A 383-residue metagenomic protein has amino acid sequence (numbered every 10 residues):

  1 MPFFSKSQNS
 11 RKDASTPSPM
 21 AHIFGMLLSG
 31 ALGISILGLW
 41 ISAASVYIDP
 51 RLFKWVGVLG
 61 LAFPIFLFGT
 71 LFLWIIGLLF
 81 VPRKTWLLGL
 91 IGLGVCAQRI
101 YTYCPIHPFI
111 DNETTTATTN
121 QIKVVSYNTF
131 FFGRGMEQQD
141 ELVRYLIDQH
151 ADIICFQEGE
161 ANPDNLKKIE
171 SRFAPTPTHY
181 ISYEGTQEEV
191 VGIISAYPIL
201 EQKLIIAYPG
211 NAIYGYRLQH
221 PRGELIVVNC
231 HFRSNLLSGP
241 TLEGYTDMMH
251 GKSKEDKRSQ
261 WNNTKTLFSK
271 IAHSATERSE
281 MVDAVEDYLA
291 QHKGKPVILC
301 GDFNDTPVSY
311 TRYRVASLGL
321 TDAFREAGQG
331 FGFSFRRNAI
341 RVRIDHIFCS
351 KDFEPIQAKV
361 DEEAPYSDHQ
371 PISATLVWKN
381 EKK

Functional and structural regions predicted by a protein language model:
M1-F4, F109: Short, aromatic- and cysteine-enriched interfacial helices/patches that mediate contacts at lipid membranes
F3-K6, A21-L79, W86-G92, L204 (+3 more regions): Metal-dependent phosphoester-hydrolase catalytic domains
D13-M20: Cytosolic juxtamembrane amphipathic/interface segments immediately preceding and feeding into a transmembrane helix
G94-T119, F131, G135-Q138, I147 (+3 more regions): Structured beta-strand-rich core segments of catalytic domains in phosphoester-bond hydrolases
V124-V125, C155, L299: Residue-level marker for buried hydrophobic side chains located in beta-strands that build the well-ordered beta-sheet
S126-Q139, L236-S274: Acidic/histidine-rich helix-loop elements that form or flank divalent-metal/phosphate-binding sites at the catalytic
Y127-T129, G159, F232, D302-F303 (+1 more regions): Active-site metal-binding loops of divalent metal-dependent hydrolases
Q138, L142, N165, I169 (+4 more regions): Stable alpha-helical elements in mature extracytoplasmic
